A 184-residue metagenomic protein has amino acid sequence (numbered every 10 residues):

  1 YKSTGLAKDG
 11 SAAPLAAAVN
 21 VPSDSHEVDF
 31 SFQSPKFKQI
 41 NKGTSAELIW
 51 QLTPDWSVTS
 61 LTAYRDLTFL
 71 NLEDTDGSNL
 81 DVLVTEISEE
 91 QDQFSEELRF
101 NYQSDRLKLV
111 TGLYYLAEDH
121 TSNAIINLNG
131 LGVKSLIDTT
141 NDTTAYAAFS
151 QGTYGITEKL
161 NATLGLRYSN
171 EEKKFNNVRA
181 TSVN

Functional and structural regions predicted by a protein language model:
Y1-V110, L116-D119: Outer-membrane beta-barrel domain signature, strongest for Gram-negative TonB-dependent receptors and also present
N41, L83-S88, T111, A124-I125 (+2 more regions): Glycine-rich loops and low-complexity Gly/Arg-rich segments that provide flexible linkers or classic glycine-based
L116-N184: Signature of Gram-negative outer-membrane beta-barrel scaffolds
